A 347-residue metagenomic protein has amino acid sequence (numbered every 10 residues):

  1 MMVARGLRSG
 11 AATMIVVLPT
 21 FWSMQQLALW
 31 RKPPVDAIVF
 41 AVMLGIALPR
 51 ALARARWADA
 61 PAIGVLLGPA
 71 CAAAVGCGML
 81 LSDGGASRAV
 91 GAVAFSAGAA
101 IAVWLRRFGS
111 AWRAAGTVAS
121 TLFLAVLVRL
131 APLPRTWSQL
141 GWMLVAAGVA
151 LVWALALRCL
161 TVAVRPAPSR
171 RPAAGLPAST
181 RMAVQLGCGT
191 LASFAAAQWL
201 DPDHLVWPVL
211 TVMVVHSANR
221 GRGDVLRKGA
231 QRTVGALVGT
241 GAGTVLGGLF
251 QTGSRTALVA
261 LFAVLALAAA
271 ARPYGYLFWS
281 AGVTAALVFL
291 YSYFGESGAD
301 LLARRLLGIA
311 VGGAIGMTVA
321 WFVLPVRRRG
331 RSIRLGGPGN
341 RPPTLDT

Functional and structural regions predicted by a protein language model:
M1-G282, L290-T347: Alpha-helical transmembrane segments and their membrane-interface boundaries that form or gate the permeation pathway
